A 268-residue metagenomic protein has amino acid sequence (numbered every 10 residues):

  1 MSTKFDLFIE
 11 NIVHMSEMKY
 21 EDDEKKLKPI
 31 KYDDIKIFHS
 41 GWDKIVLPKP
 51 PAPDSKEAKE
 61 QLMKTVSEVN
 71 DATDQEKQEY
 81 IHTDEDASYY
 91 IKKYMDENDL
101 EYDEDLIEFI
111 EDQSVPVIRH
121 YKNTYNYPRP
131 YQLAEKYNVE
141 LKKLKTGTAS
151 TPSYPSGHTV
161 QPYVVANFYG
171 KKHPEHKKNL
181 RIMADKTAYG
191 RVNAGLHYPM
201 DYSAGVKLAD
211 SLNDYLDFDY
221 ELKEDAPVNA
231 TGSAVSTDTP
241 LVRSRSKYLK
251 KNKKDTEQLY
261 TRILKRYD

Functional and structural regions predicted by a protein language model:
M1-K25, D214-D268: Charge-dense, intrinsically disordered terminal/linker segments
K4, N11-H197, Y215: Hydrophobic alpha-helical bundle signature of multipass membrane enzymes
E135, A166, A204, T239-V242: N-terminal low-complexity, intrinsically disordered patches enriched in charged
H158, M200, R245: Solvent-exposed, flexible loop/coil residues
M200-A209, N213-L222: Active-site or metal-binding loop neighborhoods of secreted/extracellular toxin and effector enzymes
